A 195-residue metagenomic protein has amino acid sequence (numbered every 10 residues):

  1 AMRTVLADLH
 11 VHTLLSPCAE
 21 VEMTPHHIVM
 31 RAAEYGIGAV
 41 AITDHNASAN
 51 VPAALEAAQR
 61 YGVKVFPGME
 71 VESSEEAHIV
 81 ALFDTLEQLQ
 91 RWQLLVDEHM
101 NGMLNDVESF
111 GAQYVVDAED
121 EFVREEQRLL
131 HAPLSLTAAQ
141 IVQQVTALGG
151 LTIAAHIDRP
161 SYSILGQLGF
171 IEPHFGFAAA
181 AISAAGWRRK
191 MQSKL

Functional and structural regions predicted by a protein language model:
A1-E75, L168-F175, W187-R189: An N-terminally biased module of ancient metal coordination in phosphate/nucleic-acid-related enzymes
T4, E56-L195: Extended substrate/RNA-proximal surfaces in nucleic-acid metabolism proteins
